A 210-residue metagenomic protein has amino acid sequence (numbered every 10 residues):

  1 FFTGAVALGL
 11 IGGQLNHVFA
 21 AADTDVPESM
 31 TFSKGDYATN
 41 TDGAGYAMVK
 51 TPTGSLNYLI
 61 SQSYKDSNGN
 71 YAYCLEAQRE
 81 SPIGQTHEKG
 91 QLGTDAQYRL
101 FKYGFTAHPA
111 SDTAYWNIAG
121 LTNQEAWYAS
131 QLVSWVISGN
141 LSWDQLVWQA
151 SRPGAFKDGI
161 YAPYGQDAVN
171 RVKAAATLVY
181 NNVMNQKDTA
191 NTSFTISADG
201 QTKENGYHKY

Functional and structural regions predicted by a protein language model:
F1-T3, L8-V18: C-terminal segment of classical bacterial N-terminal signal peptides
A7-I11, T24, T51, K65 (+2 more regions): Short intrinsically disordered, low-complexity segments
A21-D188: Short, surface-exposed polybasic-aromatic patches that bind anionic ligands, especially phosphate groups
N185-Y210: Surface beta-strand/loop "capping" patches
